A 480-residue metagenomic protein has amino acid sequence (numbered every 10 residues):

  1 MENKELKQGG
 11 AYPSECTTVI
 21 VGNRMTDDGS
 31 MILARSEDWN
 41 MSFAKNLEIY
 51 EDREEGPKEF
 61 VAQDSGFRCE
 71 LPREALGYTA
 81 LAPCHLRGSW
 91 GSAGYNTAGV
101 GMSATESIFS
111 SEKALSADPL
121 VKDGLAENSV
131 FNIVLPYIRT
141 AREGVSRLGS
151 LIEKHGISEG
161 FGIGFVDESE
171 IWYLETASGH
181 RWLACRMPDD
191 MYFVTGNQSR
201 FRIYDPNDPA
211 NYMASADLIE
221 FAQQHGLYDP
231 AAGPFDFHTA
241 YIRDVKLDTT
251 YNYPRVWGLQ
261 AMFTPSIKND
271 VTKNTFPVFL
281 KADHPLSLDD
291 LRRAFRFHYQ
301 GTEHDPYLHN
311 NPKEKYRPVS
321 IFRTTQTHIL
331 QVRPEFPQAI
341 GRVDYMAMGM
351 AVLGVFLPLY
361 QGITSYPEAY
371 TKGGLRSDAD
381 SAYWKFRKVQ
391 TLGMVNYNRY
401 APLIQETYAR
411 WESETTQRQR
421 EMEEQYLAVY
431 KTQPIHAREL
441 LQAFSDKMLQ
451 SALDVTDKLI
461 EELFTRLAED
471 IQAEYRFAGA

Functional and structural regions predicted by a protein language model:
E2-E127, R147-D270, N274, A282: A contiguous strand-loop segment
F131-Y137: Short, well-ordered beta-strand elements within core beta-sheets of diverse protein domains
Y137-E143: Short, charged, surface-exposed loops that flank catalytic or proteolytic processing sites
R142, H155-G156, S320: Short, well-structured beta-strand/strand-turn elements
G144-E153, L291-F295: Short, well-structured alpha-helical segments that form the helix of a local strand-helix-strand
T249-K313, R317-F322, T416, R420-M422: Accessory, solvent-exposed terminal regions and/or long lumenal/extracellular loops of proteins
H304-T432: Substrate-recognition/cap regions that form aromatic- and gly/pro-loop-enriched pockets for small-molecule ligands
R410-A480: Histidine-centered catalytic/metal-binding microenvironments
